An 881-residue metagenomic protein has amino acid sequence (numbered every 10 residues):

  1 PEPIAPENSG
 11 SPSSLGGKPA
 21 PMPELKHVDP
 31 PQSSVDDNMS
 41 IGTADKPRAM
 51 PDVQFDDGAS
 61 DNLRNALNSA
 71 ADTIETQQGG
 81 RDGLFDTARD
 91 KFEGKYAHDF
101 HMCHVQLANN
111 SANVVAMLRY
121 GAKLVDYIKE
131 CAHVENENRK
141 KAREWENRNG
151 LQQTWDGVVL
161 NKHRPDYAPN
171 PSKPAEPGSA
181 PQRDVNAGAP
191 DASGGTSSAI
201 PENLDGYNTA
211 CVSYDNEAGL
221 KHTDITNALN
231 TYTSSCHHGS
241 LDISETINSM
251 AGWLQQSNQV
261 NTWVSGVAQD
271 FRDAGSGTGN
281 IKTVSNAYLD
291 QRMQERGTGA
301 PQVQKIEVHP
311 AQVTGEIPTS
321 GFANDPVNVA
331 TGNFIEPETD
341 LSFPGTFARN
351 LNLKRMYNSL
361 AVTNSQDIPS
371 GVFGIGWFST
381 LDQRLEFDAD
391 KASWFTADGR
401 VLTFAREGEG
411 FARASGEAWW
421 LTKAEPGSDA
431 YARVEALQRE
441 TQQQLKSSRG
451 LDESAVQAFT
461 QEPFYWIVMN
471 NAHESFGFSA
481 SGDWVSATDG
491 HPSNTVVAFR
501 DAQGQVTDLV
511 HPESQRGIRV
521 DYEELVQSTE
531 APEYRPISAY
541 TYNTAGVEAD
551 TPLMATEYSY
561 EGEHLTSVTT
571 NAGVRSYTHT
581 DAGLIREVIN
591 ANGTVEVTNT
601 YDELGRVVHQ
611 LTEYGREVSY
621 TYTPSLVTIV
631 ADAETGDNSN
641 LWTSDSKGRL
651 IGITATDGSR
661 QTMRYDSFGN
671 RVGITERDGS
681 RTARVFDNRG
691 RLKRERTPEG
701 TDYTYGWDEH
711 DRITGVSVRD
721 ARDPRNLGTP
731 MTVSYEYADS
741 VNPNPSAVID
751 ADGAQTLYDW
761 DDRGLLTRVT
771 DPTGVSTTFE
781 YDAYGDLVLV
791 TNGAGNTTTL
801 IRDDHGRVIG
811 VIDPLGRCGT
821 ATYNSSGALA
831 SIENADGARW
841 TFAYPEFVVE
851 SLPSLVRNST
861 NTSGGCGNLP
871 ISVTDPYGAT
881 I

Functional and structural regions predicted by a protein language model:
P1-Q302: N-terminal secretion-targeting helices of virulence/extracellular proteins, encompassing both classical Sec signal
L67, G178-T226, Q304-A361, W642 (+1 more regions): Conserved small-residue-rich
G94, V159, Y167, P171 (+10 more regions): Glycine-centered flexibility sites
N110, K123, E137, S213-S249 (+17 more regions): Long, low-complexity, Gly/Thr
G279-I281, T346, L360-P369, V485-D489 (+1 more regions): Short amphipathic alpha-helical segments with coiled-coil-like heptad repeat character
D290-W420, A424-S428, V595: Short secondary-structure "cap/edge" segments that initiate or terminate local elements
L353, K391-W394, D398-I881: Extended charged/polar low-complexity repeat regions
